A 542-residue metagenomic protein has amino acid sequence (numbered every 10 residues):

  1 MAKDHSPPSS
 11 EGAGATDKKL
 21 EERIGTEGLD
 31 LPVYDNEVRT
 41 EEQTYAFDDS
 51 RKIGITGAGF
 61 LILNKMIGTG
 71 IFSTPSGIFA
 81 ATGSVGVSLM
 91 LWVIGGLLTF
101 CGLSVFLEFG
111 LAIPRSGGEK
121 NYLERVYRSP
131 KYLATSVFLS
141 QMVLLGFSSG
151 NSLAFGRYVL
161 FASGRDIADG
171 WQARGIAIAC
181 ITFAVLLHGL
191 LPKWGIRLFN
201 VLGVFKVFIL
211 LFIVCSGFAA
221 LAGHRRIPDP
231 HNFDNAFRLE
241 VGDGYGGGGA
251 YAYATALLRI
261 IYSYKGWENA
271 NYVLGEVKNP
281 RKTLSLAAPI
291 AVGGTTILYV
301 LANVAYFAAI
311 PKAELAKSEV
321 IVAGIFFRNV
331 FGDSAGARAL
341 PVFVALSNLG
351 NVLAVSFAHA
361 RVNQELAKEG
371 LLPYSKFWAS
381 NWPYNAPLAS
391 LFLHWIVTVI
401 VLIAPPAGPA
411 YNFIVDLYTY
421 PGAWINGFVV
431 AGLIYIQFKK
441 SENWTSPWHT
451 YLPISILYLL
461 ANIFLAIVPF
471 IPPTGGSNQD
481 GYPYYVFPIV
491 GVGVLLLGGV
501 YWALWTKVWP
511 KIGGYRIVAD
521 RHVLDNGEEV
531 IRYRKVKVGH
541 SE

Functional and structural regions predicted by a protein language model:
M1-T82, T99, P510-E542: Membrane-interface "cap" regions at the ends of multi-pass membrane proteins
G12, L20, G25, A46-D49 (+4 more regions): Helix-loop-helix junctions that connect adjacent transmembrane segments in multi-pass membrane transporters
R39-T40, Y45, D49-A154, I261 (+3 more regions): Transmembrane helix-boundary motif of multi-pass solute transporters/channels
F100-I181, V185-L186, N348-V362, A410 (+1 more regions): Hydrophobic transmembrane alpha-helices that form the core helical bundles of multi-pass secondary transporters
R115, L139-L153, Y264-V277, A335-Y374 (+2 more regions): Membrane-helix boundary/coupling elements in multi-pass transport proteins
G118-P130, F161, E240, V292-L353 (+1 more regions): TM-loop-TM module centered on a large, flexible mid-protein loop between adjacent transmembrane helices in multi-pass
A173-F233, K265, A288-V292, V415-N426 (+2 more regions): Membrane-interface loop-to-helix entry segments
K376-L388, N426-V492, I512: C-terminal membrane-solvent junction of multi-pass transporters and transport-like membrane proteins
